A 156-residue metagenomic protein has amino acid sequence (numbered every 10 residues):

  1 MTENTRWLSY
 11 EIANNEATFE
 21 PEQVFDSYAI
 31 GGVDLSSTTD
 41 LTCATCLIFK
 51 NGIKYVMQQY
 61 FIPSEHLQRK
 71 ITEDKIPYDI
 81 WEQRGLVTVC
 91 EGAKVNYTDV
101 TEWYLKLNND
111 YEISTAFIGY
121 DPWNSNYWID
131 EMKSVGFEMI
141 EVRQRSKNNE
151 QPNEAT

Functional and structural regions predicted by a protein language model:
M1-G31: ATPase catalytic-site recognition across NTP-hydrolyzing enzymes
F25-F49, K54: Gly/Thr-rich phosphate-binding beta-strand-loop-beta motif of the actin/hexokinase/Hsp70
V33, T42, T98-L105, N126 (+3 more regions): Feature representing long, continuous alpha-helical segments
L35, G119-W123, V142: Short His-Asn-centered micro-motif
A44, I118, T156: Hydrophobic, well-ordered secondary-structure elements that form the walls of internal hydrophobic environments
I48-F117: Nucleic-acid-processing active sites and adjacent nucleic-acid-binding tracks, predominantly divalent metal-dependent
E112-I129: Short glycine-rich phosphate-binding loop at a beta-alpha junction
E131-T156: Metal-dependent DNA phosphodiester-chemistry modules and their immediately adjacent helices/loops in DNA-processing
